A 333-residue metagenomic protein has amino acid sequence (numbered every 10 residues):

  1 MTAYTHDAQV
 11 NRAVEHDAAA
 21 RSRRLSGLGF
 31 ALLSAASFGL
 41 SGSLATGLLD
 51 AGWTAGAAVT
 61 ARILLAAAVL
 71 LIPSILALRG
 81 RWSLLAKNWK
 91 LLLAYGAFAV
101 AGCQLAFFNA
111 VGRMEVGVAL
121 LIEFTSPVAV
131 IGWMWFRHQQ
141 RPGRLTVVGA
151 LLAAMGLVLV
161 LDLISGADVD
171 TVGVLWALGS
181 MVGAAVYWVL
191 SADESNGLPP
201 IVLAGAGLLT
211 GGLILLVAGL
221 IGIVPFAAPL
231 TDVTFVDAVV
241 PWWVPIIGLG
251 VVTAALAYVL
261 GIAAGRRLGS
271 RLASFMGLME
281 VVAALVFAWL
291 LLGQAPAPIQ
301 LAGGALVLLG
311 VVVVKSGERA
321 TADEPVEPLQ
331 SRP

Functional and structural regions predicted by a protein language model:
M1-A61, G166-D193, P199, I214-V217 (+1 more regions): Glycine-/small-residue-enriched transmembrane alpha-helix faces in small-molecule transporters and effluxers
T2-D7, L70, W133, P142-L163 (+3 more regions): Hydrophobic transmembrane alpha-helices of multi-pass small-molecule transport proteins
L25-G29, G56-P73, G149-L152, T171-G179 (+2 more regions): Hydrophobic alpha-helical transmembrane segments of multi-pass integral membrane proteins, especially transporters
S37-L40, L71-A119, E123, L159 (+1 more regions): Specific transmembrane alpha-helical segments of multi-pass solute transporters/efflux pumps, especially DMT/EamA
G39, G96-A101, L105, P127-G132 (+7 more regions): Hydrophobic/small/kink-forming positions within alpha-helical transmembrane segments of polytopic membrane proteins
L48, A58, R62, L93 (+8 more regions): Hydrophobic/aromatic residues within transmembrane alpha-helices of multi-pass small-molecule transporters
G56, K90, G117, G143 (+3 more regions): Residues that define the loop-to-transmembrane-helix transition and helix capping in multi-pass membrane transporters
A57-A68, F107-R141, S180, S270-W289: Specific alpha-helical transmembrane segments that line the substrate/conduction pathway and gating interfaces
